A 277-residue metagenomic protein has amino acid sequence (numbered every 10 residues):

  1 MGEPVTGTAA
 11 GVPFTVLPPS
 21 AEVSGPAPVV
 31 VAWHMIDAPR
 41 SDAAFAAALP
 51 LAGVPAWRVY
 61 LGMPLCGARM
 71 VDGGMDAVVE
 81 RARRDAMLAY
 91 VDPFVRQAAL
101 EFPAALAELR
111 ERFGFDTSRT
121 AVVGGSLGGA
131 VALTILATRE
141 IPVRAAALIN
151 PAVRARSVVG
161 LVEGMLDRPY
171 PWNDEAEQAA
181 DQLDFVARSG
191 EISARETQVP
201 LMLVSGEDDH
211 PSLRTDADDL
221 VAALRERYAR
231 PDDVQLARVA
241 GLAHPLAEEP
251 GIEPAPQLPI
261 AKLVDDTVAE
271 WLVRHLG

Functional and structural regions predicted by a protein language model:
A10-G73: Short, surface-exposed "cap/lid" segments of acyl-processing enzymes
H34, G124-S126, G206: Conserved alpha/beta-hydrolase "nucleophile elbow" surrounding the catalytic nucleophile
I36, E207-H210, L242-A243: Acidic beta-to-alpha connecting loop that harbors the catalytic carboxylate
R69-R84, L161-M165: Short, flexible, mixed-charge acidic loops at enzyme active sites
V79-F113: Alpha/beta-hydrolase active-site loop
A104-L166: Primarily recognizes the serine-hydrolase "nucleophile elbow" in alpha/beta-hydrolase and SGNH/GDSL folds
R156-A229: The feature captures the conserved acid-bearing segment of alpha/beta-hydrolase catalytic domains
R227-G277: C-terminal catalytic histidine-bearing segment of alpha/beta-hydrolase fold enzymes
